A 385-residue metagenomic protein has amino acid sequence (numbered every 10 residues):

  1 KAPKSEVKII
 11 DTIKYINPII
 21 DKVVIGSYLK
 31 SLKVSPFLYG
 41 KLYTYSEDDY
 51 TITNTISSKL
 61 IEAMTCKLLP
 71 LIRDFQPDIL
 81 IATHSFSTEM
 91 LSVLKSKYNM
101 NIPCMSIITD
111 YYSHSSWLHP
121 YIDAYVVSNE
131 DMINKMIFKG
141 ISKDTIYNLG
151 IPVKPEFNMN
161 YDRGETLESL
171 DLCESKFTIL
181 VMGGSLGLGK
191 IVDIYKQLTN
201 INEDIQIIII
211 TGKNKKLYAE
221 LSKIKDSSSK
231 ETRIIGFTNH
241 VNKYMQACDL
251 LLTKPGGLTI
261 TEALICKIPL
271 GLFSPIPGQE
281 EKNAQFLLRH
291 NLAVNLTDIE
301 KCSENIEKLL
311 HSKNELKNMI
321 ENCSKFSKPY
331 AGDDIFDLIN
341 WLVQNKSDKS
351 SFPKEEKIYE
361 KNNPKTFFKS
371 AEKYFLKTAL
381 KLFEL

Functional and structural regions predicted by a protein language model:
P3-L71: Conserved N-terminal ligand/cofactor-binding loop architecture of enzyme catalytic domains
K41-G140, N148: Active-site and donor-binding regions of nucleotide-sugar-utilizing enzymes
D123-S185, N214: A nucleotide-sugar donor-handling region in carbohydrate enzymes
R163-E165, L172-C248: Donor-nucleotide binding loops and adjacent catalytic segments primarily of GT-B fold Leloir glycosyltransferases
Q246-G256: Acidic donor-binding loop of glycosyltransferase active sites
C248-D249, K267-P269: A short alpha->beta transition loop at the rim of the catalytic pocket in nucleotide-sugar-dependent
H290, D298-N314: C-terminal "capping" alpha-helix adjacent to the active site of nucleotide-linked donor transferases in cell-envelope
N314-L385: C-terminal amphipathic helix plus adjacent low-complexity, charged tail appended to glycosyltransferase catalytic
